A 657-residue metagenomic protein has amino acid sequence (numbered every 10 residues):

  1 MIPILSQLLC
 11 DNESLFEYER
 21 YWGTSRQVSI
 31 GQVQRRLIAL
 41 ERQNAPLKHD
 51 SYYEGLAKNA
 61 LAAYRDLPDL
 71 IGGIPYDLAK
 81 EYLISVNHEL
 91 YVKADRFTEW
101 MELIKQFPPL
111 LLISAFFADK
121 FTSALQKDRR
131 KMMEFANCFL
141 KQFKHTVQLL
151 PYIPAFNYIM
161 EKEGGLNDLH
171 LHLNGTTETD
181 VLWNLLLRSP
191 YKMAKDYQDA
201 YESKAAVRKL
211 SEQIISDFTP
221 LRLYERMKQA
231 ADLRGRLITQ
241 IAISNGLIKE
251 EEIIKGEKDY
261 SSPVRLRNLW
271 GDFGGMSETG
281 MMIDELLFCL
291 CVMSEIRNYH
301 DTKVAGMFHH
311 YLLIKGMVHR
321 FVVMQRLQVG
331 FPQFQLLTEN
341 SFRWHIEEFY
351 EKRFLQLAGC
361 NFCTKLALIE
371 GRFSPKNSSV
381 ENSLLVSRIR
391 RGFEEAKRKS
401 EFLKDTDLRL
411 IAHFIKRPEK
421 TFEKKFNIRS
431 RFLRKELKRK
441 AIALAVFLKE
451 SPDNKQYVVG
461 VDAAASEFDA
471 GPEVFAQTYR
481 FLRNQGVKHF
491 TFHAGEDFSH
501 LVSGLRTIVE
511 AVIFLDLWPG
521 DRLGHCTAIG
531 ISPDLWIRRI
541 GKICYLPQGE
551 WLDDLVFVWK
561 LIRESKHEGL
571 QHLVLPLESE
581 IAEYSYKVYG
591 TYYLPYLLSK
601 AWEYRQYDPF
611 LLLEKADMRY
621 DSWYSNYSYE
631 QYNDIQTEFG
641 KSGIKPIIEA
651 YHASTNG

Functional and structural regions predicted by a protein language model:
M1-G657: Metal-cofactor-binding active-site regions of metalloenzymes
